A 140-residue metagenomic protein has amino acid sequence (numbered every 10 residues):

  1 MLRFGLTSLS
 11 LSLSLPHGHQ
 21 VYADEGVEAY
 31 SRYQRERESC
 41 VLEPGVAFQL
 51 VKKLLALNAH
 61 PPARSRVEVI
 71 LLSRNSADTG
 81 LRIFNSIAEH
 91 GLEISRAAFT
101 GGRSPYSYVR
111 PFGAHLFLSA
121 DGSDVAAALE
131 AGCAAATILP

Functional and structural regions predicted by a protein language model:
M1-P140: HAD-like aspartate-dependent phosphatase fold
